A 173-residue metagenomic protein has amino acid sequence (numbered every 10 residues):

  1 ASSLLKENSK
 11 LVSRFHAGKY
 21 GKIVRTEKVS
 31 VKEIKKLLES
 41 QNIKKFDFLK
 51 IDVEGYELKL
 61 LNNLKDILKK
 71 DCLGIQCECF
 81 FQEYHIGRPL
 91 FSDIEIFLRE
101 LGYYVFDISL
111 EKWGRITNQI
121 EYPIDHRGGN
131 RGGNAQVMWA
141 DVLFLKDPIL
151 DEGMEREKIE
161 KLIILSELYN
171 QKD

Functional and structural regions predicted by a protein language model:
A1-K32, G132: Glycine-rich adenosyl-binding loop in Rossmann-like folds that engage adenosine-containing cofactors
E33-L37: Conserved RecA-like ASCE ATPase "motif II neighborhood" in helicase/translocase motors
E39-S40, K44-I51, G55-Y169: Conserved acidic-Pro-Pro-aromatic motif
